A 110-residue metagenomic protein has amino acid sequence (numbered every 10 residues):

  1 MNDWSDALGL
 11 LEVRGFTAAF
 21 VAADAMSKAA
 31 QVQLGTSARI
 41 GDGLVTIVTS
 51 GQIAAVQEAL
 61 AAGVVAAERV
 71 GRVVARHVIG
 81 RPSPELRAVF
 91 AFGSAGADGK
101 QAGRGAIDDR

Functional and structural regions predicted by a protein language model:
M1-G43, S50-R110: Long, contiguous binding/interaction regions
